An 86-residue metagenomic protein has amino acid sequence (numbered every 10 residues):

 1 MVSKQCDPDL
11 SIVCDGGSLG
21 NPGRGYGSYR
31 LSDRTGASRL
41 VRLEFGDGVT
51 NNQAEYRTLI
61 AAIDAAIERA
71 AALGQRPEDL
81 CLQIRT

Functional and structural regions predicted by a protein language model:
M1-V2, R85: Short hydrophobic/aromatic-rich motifs at helix boundaries and adjacent loops
V2-Q53, R57, A61-A72: RNase H-like nuclease fold core
L73-P77: Subset-of-secretome marker
D79-T86: Acidic/histidine-rich, metal-coordinating catalytic segments
